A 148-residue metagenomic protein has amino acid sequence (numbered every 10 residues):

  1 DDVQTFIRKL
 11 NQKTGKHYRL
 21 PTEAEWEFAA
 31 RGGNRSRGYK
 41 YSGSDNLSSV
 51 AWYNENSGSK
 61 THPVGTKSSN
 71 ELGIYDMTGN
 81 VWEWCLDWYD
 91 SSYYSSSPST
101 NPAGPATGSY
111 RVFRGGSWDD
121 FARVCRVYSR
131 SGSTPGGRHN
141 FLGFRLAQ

Functional and structural regions predicted by a protein language model:
D1-N34, E55-D76, F144, Q148: Short aromatic-cysteine micro-motif
R19, F28, K40, S49-W52 (+3 more regions): Conserved beta-strand positions that form and line the central face of beta-propeller blades
P21-E23, Y39, Y89: Residue-level detector of family-conserved "landmark" positions at structurally sensitive sites
W26, L47, W118-D119: Alpha-helix N-cap/helix-start and coil->helix boundary motif
N34-R35, S57-K60, M77-Q148: Surface-exposed recognition segments
Y39, A51, I74, R123: Short acidic, gly/pro-rich beta-turn/loop elements at beta-sheet edges and active-site/ligand-binding grooves
K40-Y41, G136: Compositionally biased, low-complexity linear motifs
G43-D45: Beta-propeller blade termini and top-face loops
